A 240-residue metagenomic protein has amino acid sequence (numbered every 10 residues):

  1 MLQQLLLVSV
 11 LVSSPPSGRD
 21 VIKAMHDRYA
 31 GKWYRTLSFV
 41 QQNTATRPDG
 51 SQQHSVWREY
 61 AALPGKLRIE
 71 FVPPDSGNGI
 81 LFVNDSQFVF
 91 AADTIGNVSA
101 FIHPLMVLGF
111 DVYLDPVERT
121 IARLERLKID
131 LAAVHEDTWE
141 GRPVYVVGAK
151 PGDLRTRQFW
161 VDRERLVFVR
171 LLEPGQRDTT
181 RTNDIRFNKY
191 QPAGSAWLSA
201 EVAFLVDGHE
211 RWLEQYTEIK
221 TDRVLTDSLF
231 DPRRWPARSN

Functional and structural regions predicted by a protein language model:
L2-V12: Sec-dependent N-terminal signal peptides
L5-L6, N43, W160: Compositionally biased, intrinsically disordered low-complexity segments enriched in polar/proline residues
S14-G96, K128, A132: N-terminal mature ectodomain segment of secretory-pathway/periplasmic proteins
S14-K23, W33, S86-R155, G175-R181 (+2 more regions): Flexible, processing/modification-adjacent segments and terminal tails in exported/periplasmic/extracellular proteins
S55-V56, G65, S76-N78, A133 (+4 more regions): Residue-level marker for the onset of beta-strands and adjacent loop->beta junctions in well-ordered domains
E59-L63, N84-Q87, P104-V107, D162-E164 (+2 more regions): A short, sequence-level motif marking secondary-structure junctions
L63-I69, V89-A91, G109-V112, V169 (+2 more regions): Short, surface-exposed linear segments at secondary-structure transitions and domain or protein termini
W139-P236: Gly/Pro-enriched, hydrophobic low-complexity segments that function as extracytoplasmic propeptides/linkers
